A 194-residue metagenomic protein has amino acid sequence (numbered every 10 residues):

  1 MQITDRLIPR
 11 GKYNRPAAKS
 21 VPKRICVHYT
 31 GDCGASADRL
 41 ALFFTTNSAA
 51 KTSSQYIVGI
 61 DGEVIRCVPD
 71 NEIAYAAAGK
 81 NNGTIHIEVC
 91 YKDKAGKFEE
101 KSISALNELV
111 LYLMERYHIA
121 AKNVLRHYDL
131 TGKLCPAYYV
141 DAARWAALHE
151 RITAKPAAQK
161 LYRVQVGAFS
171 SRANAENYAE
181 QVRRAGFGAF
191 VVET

Functional and structural regions predicted by a protein language model:
M1-A78: N-terminal catalytic cores of peptidoglycan-degrading enzymes
M1-I8, N14-K19, K92-K160, S170 (+1 more regions): Basic/polar, cationic surfaces and motifs that engage anionic cell-wall and phosphate/carboxylate ligands
S20-P22, K51, K80-T84, I119 (+1 more regions): Short, solvent-exposed loop/turn segments at the edges of secondary structure
R24-H28, S54-V58, E63-C67, T84-V89 (+3 more regions): Structural recognition of the beta-strand scaffold that forms the well-ordered cores of secreted hydrolase catalytic
T30-G31, K80-K94, L111: Cell-envelope and extracellular/periplasmic
A35, K97, A173: Residues that form or flank phosphate/diphosphate-binding pockets in enzymes that use nucleotide phosphates
K51, G59, I119, R184-G186: Short, well-ordered coil/turn elements that cap or connect secondary structure elements
A157-T194: Solvent-exposed beta-strand motifs enriched in subsets of small alpha/beta binding domains, especially certain
